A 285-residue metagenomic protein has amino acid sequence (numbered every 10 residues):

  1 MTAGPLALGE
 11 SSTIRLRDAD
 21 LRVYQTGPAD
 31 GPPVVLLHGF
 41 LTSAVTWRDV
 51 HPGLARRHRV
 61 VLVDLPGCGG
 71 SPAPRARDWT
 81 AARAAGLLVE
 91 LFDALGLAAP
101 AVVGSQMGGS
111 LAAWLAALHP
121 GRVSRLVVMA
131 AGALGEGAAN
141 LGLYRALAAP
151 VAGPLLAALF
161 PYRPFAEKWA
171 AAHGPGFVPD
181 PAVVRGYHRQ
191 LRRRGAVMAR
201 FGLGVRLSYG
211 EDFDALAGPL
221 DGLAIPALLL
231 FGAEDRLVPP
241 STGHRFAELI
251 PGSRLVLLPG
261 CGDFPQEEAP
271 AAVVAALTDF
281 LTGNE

Functional and structural regions predicted by a protein language model:
M1-V34, A55-H58, L97-A98, V256 (+1 more regions): Alpha/beta-hydrolase fold catalytic core
A19-L21, A158-G222: Conserved alpha/beta-hydrolase catalytic His-Asp/Glu region
R22-G70: Conserved HGGG/HGGXW glycine-rich cap/lid loop of the alpha/beta-hydrolase fold
Y24, L62-M107, A275: Active-site loop/oxyanion-hole signature of alpha/beta-hydrolase fold enzymes
A117, L126-L155: Flexible "cap/lid" loop of the alpha/beta hydrolase fold
L223, L229-F231: Short beta-strand/loop motif that positions the catalytic acidic residue of the alpha/beta-hydrolase fold
E234-V238: Acidic catalytic loop of the alpha/beta-hydrolase fold
S253-E285: Catalytic active-site module of serine/aspartate enzymes centered on a nucleophile-bearing elbow/loop
